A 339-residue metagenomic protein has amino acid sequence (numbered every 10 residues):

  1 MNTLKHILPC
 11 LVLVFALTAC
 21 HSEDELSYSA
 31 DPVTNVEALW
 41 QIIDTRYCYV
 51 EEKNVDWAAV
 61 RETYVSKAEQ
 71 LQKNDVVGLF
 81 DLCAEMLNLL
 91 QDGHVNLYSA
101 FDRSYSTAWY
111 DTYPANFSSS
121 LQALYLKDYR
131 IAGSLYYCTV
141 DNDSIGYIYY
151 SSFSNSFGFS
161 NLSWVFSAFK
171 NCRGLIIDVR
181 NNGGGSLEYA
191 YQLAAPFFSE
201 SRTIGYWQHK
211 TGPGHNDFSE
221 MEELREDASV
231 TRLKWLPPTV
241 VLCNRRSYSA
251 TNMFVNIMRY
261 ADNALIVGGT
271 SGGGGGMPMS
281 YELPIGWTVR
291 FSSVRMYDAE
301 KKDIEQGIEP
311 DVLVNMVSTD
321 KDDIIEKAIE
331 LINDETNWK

Functional and structural regions predicted by a protein language model:
M1-S27: Bacterial Sec-dependent N-terminal signal peptides
P9, Y49, V317: Generic anion/oxyanion-binding catalytic loop in active/binding sites
V14, F169-N171, L233: Alpha-helix termination/capping residues and helix-transition junctions
C20-H209, N216-E223, W338: Flexible, low-complexity junctional segments that flank or bridge functional domains
E23-D44, G183-K339: C-terminal "post-core" interaction segments
